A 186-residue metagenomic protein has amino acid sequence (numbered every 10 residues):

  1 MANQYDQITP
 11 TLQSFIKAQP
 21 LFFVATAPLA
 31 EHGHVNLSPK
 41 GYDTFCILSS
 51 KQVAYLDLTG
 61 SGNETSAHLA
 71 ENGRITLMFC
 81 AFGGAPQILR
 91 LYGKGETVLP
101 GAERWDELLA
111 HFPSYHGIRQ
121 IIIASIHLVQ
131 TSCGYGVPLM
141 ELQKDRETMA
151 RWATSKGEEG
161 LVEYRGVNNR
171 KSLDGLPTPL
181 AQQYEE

Functional and structural regions predicted by a protein language model:
M1-E186: Binding-site signature for planar aromatic cofactors or substrates
